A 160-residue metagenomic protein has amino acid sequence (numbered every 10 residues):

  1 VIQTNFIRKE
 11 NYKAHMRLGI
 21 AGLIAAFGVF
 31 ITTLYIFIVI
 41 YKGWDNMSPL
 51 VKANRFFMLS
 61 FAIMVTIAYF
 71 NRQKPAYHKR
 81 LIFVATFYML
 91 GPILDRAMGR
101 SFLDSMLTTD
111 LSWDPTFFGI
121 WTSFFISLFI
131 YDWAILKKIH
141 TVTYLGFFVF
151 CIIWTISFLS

Functional and structural regions predicted by a protein language model:
V1-S160: Alpha-helical membrane insertion/targeting regions
